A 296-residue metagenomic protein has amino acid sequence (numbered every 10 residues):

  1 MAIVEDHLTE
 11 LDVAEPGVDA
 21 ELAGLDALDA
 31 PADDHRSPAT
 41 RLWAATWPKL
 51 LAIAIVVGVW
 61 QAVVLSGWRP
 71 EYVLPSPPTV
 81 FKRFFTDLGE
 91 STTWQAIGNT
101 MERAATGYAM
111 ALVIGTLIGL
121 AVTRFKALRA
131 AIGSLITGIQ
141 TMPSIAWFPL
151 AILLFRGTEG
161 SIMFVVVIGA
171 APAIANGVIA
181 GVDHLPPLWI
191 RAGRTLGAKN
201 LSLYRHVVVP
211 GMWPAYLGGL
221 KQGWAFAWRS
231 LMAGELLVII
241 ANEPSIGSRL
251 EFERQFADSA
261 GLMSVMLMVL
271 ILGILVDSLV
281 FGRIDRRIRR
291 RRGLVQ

Functional and structural regions predicted by a protein language model:
E15, K126, G218-K221, M263-Q296: C-terminal transmembrane helix and the adjacent membrane-cytosol boundary/short C-terminal tail of inner/organellar
D33-W43, L65-A109, F252: Periplasmic/extracellular loop-to-transmembrane helix junction in inner-membrane transport proteins
T40-W68: N-terminal signal-anchor transmembrane alpha helix
T106-I136: Transmembrane-helix boundary motif in ABC transporter permease subunits
T137-A173, A180-G181: Generic hydrophobic transmembrane alpha-helix motif, especially the helices
I152-L154, S230-M263, M268-V269, G293-Q296: Glycine-rich helix-loop "coupling/hinge" segments at transmembrane-helix boundaries in multipass transporters
F164-I168, N200-G234, S264, M268: Transmembrane alpha-helices
V182-L188, A192-M212: Short helix-to-coil transition segments within interhelical loops that connect adjacent transmembrane helices
